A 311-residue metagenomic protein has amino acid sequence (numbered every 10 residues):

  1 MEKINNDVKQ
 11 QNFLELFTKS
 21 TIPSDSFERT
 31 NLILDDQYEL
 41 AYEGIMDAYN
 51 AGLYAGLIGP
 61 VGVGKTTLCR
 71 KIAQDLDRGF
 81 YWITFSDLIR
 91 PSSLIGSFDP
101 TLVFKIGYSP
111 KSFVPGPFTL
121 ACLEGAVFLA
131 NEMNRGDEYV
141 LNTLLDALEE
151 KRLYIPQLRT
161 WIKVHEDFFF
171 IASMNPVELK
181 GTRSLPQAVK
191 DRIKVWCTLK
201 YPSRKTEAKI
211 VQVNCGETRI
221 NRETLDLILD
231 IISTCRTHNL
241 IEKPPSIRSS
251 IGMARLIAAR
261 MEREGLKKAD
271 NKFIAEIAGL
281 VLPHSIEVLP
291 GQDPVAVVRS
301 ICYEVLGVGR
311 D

Functional and structural regions predicted by a protein language model:
E2-D226, D311: AAA+ P-loop NTPase catalytic core and its hallmark functional loops
P23, R29-L32, L266-D311: C-terminal engagement/docking regions of AAA+ P-loop ATPases
R90, V114, S246, A269-D270: A diffuse structural propensity rather than consistent per-protein peaks
T101, I257-R260, H284: Phosphate/oxyanion-binding loops and surfaces in catalytic or ligand/nucleic-acid-binding neighborhoods
R192, T206-I210, T234, G252-L256 (+2 more regions): A general alpha-helix detector
T218-A269: Conserved AAA+ ATPase small/helical "lid" subdomain
